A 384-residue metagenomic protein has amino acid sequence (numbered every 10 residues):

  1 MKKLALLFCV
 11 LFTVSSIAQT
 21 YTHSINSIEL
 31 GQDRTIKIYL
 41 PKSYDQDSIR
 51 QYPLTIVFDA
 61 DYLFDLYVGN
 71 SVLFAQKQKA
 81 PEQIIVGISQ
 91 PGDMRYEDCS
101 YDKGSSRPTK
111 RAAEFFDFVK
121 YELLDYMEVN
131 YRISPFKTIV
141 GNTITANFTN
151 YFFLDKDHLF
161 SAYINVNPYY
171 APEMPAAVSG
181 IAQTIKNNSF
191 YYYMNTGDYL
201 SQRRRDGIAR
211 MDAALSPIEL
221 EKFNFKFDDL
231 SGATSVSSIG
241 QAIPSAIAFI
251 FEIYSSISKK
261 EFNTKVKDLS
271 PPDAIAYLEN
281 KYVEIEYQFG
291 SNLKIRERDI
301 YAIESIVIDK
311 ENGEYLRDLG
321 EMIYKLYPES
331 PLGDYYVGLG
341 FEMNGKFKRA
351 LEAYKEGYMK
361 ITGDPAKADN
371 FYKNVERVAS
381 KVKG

Functional and structural regions predicted by a protein language model:
M1, A18-Q19: Absolute protein N-terminus
K3-S15: Sec-dependent N-terminal signal peptides
Q19-F347, L351-G384: Non-catalytic cap/lid and distal C-terminal segments of serine-dependent acyl enzymes
